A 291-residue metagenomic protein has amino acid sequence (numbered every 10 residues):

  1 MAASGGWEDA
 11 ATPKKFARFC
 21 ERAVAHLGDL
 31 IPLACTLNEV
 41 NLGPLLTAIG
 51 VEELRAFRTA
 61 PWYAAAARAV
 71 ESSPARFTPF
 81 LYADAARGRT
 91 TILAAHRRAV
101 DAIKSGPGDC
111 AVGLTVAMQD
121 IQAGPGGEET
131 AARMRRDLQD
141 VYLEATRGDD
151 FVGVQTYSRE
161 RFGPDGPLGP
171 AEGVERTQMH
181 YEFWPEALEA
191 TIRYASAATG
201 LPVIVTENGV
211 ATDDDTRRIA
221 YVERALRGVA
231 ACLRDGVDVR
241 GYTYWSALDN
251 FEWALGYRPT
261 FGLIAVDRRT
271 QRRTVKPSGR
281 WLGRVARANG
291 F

Functional and structural regions predicted by a protein language model:
M1-F291: Non-catalytic scaffold segments within catalytic domains of secreted glycoside hydrolases
